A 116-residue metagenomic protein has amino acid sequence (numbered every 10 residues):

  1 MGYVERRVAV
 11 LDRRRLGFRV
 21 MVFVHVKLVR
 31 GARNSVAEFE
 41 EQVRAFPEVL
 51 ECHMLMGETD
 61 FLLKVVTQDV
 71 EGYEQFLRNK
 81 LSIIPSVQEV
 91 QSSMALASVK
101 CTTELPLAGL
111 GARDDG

Functional and structural regions predicted by a protein language model:
M1-G116: A compositional/biophysical signature of low hydrophobicity enriched in polar/charged and small residues
